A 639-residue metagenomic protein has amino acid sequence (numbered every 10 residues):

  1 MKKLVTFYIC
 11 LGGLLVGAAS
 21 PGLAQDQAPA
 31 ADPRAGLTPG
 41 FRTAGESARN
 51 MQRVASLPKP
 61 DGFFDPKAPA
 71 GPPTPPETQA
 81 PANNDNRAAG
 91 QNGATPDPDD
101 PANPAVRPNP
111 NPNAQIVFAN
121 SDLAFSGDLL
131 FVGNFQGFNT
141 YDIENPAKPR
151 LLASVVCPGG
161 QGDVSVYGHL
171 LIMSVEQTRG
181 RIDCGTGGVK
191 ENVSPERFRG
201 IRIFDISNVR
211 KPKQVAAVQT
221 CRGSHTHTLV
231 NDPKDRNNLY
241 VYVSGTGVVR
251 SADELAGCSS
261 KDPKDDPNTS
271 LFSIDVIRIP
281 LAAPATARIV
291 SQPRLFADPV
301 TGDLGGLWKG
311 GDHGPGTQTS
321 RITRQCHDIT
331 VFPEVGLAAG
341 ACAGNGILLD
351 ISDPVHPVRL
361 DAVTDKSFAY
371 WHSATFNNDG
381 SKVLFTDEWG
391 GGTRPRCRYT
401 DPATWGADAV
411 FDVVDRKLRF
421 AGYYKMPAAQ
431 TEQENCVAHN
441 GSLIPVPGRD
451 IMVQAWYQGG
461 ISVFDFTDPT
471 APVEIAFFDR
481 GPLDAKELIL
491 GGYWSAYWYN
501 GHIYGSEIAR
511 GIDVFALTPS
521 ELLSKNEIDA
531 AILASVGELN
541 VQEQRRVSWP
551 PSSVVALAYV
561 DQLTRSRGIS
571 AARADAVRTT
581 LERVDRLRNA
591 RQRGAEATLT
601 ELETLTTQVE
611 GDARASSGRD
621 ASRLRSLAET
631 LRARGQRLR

Functional and structural regions predicted by a protein language model:
M1-L4: Positively charged n-region of N-terminal signal peptides that target proteins for export
T6-F7, Q91: General helical structural elements
Y8-A18: Bacterial N-terminal signal peptides
L23-L563: Feature marking well-ordered beta-strand scaffolds used for ligand recognition
E527-R639: Soluble extracellular-acting proteins and domains
